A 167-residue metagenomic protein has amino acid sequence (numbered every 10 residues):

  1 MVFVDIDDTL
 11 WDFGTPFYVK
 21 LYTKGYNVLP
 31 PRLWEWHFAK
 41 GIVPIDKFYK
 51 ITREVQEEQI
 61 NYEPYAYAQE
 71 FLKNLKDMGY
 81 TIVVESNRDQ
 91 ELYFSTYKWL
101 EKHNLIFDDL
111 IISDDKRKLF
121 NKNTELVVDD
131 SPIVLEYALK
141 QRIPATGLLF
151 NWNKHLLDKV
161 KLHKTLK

Functional and structural regions predicted by a protein language model:
M1-K50: Active-site neighborhood of HAD-like aspartate-dependent phosphohydrolases
T9-W11, P16-F17, D89-L92, R117 (+2 more regions): Short, solvent-exposed loop/turn segments at secondary-structure junctions
Y18-Y22, E101, R142-T146: Glycine-rich, phosphate-binding/catalytic loops in enzymes
Q56-V84, Q90-Y97: Short, acidic loop-to-helix structural element flanking the phosphoryl-transfer center in phosphate-processing enzymes
T81-I82, F107, E125, A145-T146: Hydrophobic anchor at the start of a short beta-strand that flanks the dinucleotide cofactor-binding loop
N87-L139: Substrate-recognition "cap/lid" segment bordering the active-site pocket of phosphatases
D109-S113, K161-K167: Short acidic-hydrophobic, aromatic-tinged amphipathic segments that line or gate anion-handling sites
L126-K164: Acidic, Mg2+-coordinating phosphoryl-transfer loop and its flanking beta/alpha structural elements, shared across
